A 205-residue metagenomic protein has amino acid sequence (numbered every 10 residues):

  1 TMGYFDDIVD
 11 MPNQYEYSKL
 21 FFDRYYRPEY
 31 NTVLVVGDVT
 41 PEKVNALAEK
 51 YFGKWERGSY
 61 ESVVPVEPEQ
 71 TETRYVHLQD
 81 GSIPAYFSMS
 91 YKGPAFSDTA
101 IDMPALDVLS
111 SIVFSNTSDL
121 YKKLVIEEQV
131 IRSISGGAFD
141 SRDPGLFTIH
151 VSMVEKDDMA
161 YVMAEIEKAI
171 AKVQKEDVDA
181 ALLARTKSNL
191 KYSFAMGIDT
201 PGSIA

Functional and structural regions predicted by a protein language model:
T1-V9, Y30-V36, A85-A95, K122-A205: M16 family metallopeptidases and their MPP-like homologs
D10-Y30, K50, A164, K168: Active-site-adjacent, His/Asp/Glu-enriched structural segments that form or flank metal-binding and acid/base networks
K19-F22, R74-L78, S133-F139: Short beta-strand/turn micro-motifs at beta-sheet edges
Y26-E29, Q70-T71, D80-F87, M103-P104 (+1 more regions): Short, solvent-exposed loop/turn segments at the edges of secondary structure
T32-F96, G197: An aromatic/glycine/proline-enriched structural segment found at the starts of mature extracellular/organellar domains
P41-N45, T99, K156-Y161: Short, conserved charged micro-motifs
K43, Y51-S59, N116, E128 (+1 more regions): A generic secondary-structure signal for well-formed alpha-helical elements
M89, T99-F114, D119: Active/ligand-binding-proximal structured segments within catalytic/core domains that scaffold catalytic residues
